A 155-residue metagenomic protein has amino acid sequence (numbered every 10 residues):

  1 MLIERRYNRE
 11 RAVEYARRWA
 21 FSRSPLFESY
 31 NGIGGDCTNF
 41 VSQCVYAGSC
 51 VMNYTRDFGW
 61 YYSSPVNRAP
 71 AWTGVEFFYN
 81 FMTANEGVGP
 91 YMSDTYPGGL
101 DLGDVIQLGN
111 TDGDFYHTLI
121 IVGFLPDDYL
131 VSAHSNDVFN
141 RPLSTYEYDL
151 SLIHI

Functional and structural regions predicted by a protein language model:
M1-T73: N-terminal capping segments
D36, W60-Y61, P65, P126 (+2 more regions): Solvent-exposed, non-transmembrane amphipathic alpha-helical segments
A47, V51, L125, D137: Short loop/turn segments at secondary-structure transitions that flank enzyme active sites
Y54-D57, T118, L143: Short, solvent-exposed loop/turn and secondary-structure capping segments
Y62-H134: ...with weaker cross-activation on analogous glycine-rich loops/strands in unrelated enzymes
S132-Y148: Catalytic alpha/beta core of large soluble enzyme barrels
I153-I155: Conserved small/polar residues in nucleotide/adenosyl-binding loops
